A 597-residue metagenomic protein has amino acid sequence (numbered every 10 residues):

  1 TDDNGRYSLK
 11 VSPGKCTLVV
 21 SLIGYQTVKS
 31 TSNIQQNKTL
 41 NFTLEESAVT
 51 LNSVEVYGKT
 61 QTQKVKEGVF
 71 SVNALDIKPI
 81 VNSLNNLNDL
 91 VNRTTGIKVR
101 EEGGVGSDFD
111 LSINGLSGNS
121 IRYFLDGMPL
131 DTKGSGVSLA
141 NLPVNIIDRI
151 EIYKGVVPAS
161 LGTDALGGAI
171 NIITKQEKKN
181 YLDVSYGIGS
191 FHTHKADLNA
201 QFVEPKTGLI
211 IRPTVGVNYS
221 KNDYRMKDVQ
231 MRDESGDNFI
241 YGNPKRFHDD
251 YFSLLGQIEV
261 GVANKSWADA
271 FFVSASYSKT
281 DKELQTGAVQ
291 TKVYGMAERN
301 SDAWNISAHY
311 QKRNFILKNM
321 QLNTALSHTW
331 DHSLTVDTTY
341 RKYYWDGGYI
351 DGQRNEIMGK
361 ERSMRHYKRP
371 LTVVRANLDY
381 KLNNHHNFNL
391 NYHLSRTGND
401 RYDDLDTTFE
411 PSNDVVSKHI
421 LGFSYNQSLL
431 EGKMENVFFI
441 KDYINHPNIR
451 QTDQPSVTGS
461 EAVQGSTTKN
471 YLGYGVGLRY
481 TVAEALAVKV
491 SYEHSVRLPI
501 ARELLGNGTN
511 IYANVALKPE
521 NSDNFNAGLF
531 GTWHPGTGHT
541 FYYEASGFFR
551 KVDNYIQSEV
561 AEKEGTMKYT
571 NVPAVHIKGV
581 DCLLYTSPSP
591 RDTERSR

Functional and structural regions predicted by a protein language model:
Y7-K10, M128-K154: Short acidic/polar hinge/loop motifs at secondary-structure boundaries that mediate gating or recognition
S21-Y25, Q35-V81, S546: Short, acidic, small-residue-rich periplasmic hinge/interaction motif at the N-terminus of Gram-negative outer-membrane
K38-T43, S53, L87-L90, S107-S112 (+7 more regions): N-terminal periplasmic accessory domains that precede and gate Gram-negative outer-membrane beta-barrel machines
N88-P129: Extracytoplasmic beta-strand/coil segments of soluble accessory domains associated with Gram-negative outer-membrane
G187, K206-Q290: Periplasmic-side early beta-strands and strand-to-turn transitions of outer-membrane beta-barrels
E259-T280, R299-G459, V463-Q464, T468-G475 (+5 more regions): Face-selective signature of the C-terminal outer-membrane beta-barrel domain
T481, K489-E493, E520-K578: Membrane-embedded beta-barrel scaffold of Gram-negative outer-membrane proteins
Y585-D592: Conserved small/polar residues in nucleotide/adenosyl-binding loops
